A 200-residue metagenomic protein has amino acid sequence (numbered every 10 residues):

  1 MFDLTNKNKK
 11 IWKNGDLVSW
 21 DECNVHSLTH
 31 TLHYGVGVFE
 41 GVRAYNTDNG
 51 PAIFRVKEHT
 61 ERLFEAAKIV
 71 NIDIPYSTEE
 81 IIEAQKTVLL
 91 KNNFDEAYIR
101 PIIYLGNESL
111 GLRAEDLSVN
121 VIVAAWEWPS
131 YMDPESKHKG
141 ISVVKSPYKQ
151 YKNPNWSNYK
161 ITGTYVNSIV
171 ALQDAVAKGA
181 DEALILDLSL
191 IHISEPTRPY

Functional and structural regions predicted by a protein language model:
M1-L184, L188-S189: Conserved alpha/beta cores of soluble small-molecule-handling proteins
H192-Y200: Single conserved hydrophobic/aromatic residue that forms the stacking wall/gate of nucleotide- or nucleobase-binding
